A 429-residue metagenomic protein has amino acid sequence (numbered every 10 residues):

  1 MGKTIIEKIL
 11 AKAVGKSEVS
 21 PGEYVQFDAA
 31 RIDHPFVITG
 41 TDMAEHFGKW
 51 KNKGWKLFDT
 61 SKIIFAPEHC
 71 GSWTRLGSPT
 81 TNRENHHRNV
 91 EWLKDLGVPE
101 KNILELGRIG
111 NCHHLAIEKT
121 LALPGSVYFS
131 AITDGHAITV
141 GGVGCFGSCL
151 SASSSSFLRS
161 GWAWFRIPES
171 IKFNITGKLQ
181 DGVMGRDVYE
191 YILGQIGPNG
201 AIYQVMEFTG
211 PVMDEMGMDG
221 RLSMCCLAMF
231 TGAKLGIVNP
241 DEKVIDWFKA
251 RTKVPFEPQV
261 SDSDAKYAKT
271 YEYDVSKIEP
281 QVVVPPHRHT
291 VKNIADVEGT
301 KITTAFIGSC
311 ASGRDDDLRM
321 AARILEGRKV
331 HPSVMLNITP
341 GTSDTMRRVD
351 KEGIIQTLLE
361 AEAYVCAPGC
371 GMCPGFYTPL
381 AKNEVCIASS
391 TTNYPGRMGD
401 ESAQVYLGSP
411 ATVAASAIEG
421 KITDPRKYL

Functional and structural regions predicted by a protein language model:
M1-L429: Fe-S-dependent hydro-lyases/dehydratases of central metabolism
